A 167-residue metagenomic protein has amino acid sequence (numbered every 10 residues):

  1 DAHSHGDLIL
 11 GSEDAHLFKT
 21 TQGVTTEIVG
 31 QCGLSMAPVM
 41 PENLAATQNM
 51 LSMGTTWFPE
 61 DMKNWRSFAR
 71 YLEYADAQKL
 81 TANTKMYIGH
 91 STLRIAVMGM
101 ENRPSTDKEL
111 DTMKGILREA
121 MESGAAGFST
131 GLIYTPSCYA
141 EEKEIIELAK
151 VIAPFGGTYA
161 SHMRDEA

Functional and structural regions predicted by a protein language model:
D1, W57, M100-N102, I133-Y134 (+1 more regions): A short, structure-level motif marking secondary-structure boundaries and short turns
D1-D7: Metallo-beta-lactamase
S4, Q31, M86-I88, T130-L132 (+1 more regions): A cross-domain feature marking catalytic cores of carbohydrate-active enzymes and several ubiquitous metabolic/repair
D7-L8, L34-P38, T92-I95, T135-Y139 (+1 more regions): Flexible loop/turn segments at secondary-structure boundaries
I9, E109-L110, E141-E142: A conditional alpha-helix N-cap/helix-loop micro-motif detector
S12-A126: Divalent-metal coordination cores built from histidine and acidic residues
A125-A167: Active-site core of metal-dependent hydrolases
